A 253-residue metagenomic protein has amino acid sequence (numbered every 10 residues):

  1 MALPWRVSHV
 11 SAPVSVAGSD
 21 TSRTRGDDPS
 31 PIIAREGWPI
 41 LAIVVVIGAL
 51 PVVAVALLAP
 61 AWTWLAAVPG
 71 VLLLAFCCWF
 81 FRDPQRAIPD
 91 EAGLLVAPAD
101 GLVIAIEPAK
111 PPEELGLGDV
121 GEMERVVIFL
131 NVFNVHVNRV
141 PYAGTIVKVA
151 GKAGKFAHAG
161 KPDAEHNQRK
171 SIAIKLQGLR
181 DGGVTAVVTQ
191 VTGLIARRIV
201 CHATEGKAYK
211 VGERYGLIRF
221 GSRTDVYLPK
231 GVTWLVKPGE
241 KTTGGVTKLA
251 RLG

Functional and structural regions predicted by a protein language model:
A2-G253: Contiguous, well-folded functional domains in the mature portion of proteins
